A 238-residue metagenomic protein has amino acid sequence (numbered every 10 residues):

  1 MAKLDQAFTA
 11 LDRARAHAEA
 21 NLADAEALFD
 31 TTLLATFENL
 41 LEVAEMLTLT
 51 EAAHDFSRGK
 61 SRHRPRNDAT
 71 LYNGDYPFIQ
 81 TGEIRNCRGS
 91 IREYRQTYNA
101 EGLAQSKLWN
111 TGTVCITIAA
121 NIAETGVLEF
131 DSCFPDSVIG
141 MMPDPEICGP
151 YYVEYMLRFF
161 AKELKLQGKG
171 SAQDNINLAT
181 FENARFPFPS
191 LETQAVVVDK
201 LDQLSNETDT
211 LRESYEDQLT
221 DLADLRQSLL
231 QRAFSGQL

Functional and structural regions predicted by a protein language model:
M1-A2, Q6-T9, R13-S61, N183 (+3 more regions): Non-catalytic DNA-recognition/assembly elements of restriction-modification systems
A2, I118-N121, S132-I139, G170-A195: A short glycine-rich beta-alpha junction/loop motif
T50-D68, G82-T111: Sequence-specific dsDNA recognition surfaces
Q80-T81, T97-R158, F181: A short beta-sheet element
L157-A161, K165, S205: Short amphipathic alpha-helical signal-transduction/dimerization elements
